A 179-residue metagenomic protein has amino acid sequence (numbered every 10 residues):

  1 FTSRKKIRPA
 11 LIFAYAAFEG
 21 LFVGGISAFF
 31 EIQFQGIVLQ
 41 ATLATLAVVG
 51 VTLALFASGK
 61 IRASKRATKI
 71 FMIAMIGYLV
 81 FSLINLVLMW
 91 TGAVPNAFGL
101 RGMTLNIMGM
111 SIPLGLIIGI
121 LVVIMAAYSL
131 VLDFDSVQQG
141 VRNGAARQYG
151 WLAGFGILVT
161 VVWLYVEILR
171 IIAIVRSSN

Functional and structural regions predicted by a protein language model:
F1-N179: A hydrophobic alpha-helical transmembrane-helix feature that marks the membrane cores and membrane-interface segments
